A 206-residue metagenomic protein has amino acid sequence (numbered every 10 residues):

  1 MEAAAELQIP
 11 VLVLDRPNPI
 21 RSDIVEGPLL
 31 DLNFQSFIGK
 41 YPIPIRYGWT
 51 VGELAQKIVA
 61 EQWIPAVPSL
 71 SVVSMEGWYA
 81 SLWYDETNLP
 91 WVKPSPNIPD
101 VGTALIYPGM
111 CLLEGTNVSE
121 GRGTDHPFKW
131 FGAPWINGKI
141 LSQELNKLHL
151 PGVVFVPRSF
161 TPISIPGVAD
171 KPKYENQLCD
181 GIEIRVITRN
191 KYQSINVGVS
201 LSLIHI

Functional and structural regions predicted by a protein language model:
M1-E2: Active-site-proximal cofactor/substrate-binding loop regions of enzyme domains
E6-P10: A short helix->loop->beta-strand "cap" motif at the edges of active sites that frequently abuts
L12-F34: Glycine-rich, charge-decorated loop segments at or immediately adjacent to ligand/cofactor-binding or catalytic sites
L14-P17, M75-E76, A133, I187: Active-site-proximal beta-strand/loop segments in catalytic clefts of secreted hydrolases
Q35-Y107: Conserved anion/nucleotide-ligand pocket segment
G77-R158, P162-I163: Glycine-rich, aromatic-lined ligand/substrate-binding cores of catalytic and carbohydrate-binding domains
L150-S200: Substrate-recognition/cap regions that form aromatic- and gly/pro-loop-enriched pockets for small-molecule ligands
I204-I206: Conserved small/polar residues in nucleotide/adenosyl-binding loops
